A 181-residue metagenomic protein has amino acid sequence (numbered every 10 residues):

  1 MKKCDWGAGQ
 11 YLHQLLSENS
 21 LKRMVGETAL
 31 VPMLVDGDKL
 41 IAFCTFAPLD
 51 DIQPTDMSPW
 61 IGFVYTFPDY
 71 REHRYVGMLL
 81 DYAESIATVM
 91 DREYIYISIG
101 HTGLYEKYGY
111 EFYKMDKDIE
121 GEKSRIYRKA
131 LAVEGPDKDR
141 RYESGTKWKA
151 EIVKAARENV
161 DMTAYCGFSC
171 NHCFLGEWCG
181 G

Functional and structural regions predicted by a protein language model:
M1-W6, D137: A short, well-structured alpha-helix characteristic of acyl/acetyltransferase catalytic modules
D5-V35: Active-site rim helix/loop that mediates acceptor-substrate recognition in acyltransferases
A29, E122-Y127: Short hydrophobic/aromatic beta-strand or adjacent loop that forms the aromatic wall/cage of a ligand/substrate-binding
V31-M33, K39-L49, W60, Y65: Conserved beta-strand in the GNAT
V35-G37, K129-A130: Active-site beta-strand termini and strand-to-loop segments that position acidic
Y70, R74-Y82: Conserved acetyl-CoA pyrophosphate-binding loop and the N-cap/start of the following alpha-helix in GNAT-like
V89, E93, I99-K123: Conserved active-site alpha-helix within GNAT-family acetyltransferase domains
R141-G181: Cysteine-centered metal-binding/redox modules
